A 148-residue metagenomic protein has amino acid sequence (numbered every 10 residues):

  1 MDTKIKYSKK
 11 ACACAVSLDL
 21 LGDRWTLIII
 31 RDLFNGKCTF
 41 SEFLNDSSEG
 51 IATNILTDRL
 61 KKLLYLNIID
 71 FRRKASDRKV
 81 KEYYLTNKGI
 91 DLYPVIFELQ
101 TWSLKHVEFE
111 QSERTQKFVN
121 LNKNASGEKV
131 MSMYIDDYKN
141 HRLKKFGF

Functional and structural regions predicted by a protein language model:
M1-A13: A detector for short, charged/polar N-terminal pre-domain segments
Y7-S8, R24-I30, F40, M131-I135 (+1 more regions): Short histidine
C12-I55: N-terminal helix-turn-helix DNA-binding core of bacterial DNA-binding proteins
G22, A75-L99: Basic, amphipathic "hinge/linker" alpha-helix immediately C-terminal to the N-terminal HTH DNA-binding motif
S41, K61, K81: Residues within the helices of the helix-turn-helix
D46-K74, R78: Canonical helix-turn-helix DNA-binding module
P94-F148: C-terminal regulatory/oligomerization modules of transcriptional regulators
